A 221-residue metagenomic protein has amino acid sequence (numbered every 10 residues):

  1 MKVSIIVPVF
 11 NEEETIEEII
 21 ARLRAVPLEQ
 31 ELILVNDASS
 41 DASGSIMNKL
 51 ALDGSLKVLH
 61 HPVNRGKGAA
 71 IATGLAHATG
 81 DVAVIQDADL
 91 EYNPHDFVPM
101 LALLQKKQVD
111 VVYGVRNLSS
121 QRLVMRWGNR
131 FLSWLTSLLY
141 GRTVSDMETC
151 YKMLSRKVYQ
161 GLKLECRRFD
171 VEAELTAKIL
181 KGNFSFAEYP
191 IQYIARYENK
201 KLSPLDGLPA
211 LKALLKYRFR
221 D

Functional and structural regions predicted by a protein language model:
M1-Q121, K157-L164, E174-Y189: Structured catalytic core of nucleotide-sugar glycosyltransferases
V63-H77, P94-F169, A195-L205, A210-A213 (+1 more regions): Acceptor/aglycone-binding surface of glycosyltransferases and processive sugar-polymer synthases
Q192: Short-chain dehydrogenase/reductase
